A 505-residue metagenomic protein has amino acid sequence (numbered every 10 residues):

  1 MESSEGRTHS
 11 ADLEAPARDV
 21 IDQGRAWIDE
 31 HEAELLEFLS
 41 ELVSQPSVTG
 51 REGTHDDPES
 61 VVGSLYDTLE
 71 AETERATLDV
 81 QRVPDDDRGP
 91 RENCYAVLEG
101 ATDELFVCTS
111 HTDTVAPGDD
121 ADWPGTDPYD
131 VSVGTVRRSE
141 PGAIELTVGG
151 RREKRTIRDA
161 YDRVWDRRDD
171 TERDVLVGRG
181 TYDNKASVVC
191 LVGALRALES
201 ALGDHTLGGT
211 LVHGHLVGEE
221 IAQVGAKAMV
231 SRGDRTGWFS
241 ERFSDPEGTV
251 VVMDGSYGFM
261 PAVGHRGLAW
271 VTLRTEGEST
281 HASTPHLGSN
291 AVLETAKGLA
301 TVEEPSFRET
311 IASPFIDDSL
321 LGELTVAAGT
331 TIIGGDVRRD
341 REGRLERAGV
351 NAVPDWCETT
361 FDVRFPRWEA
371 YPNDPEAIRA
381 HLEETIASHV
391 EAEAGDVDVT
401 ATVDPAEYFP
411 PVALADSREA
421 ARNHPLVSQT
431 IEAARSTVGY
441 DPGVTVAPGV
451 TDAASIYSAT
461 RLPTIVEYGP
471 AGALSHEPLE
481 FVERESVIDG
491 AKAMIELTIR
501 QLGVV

Functional and structural regions predicted by a protein language model:
M1-E30, S47-V48, S60, T77 (+4 more regions): Metal-dependent amide/peptide-bond hydrolase catalytic core, centered on the "pita-bread" metallohydrolase fold
S4-T181, S200-L207: Acidic/His- and Gly-rich active-site-bordering loop/insert found across diverse amide/peptide-bond hydrolases
P58, V62, Y66, V188-L191 (+2 more regions): Short, highly selective alpha-helical patches that border small-molecule cofactor pockets in redox/cofactor-processing
N93-V97, V250, T272, T360: Conserved hydrophobic/aromatic beta-strand scaffold that supports enzyme active sites
L105-V107, L176, P246-V252, T272 (+1 more regions): Short glycine-aspartate micro-motif
T109-H111, H215, V251-D254, E467-G469: Short beta-strand segments
W123-Y129, V230-R232, L268-A269: Glycine-rich, phosphate-binding/catalytic loops in enzymes
R168-G264: Acidic/histidine-rich catalytic neighborhood of metal-dependent amide-processing enzymes
